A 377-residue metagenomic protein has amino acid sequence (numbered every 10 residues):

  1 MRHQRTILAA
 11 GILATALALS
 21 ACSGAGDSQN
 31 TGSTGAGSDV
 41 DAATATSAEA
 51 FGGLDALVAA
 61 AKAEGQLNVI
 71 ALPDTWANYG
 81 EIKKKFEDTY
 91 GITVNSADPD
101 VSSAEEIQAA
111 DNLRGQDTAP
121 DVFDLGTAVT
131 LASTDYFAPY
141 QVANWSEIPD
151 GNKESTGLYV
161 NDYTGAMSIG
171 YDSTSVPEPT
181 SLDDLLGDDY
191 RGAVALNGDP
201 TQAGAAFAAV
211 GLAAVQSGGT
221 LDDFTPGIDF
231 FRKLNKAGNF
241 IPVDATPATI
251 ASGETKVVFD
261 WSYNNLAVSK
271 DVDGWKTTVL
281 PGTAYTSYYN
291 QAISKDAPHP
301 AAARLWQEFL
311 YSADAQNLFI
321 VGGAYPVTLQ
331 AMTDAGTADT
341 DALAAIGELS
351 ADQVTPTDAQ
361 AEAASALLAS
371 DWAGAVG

Functional and structural regions predicted by a protein language model:
A16-A21: C-terminal motif of bacterial Sec signal peptides marking the signal peptidase cleavage site
S23-G26: Bacterial signal peptide processing site
S38, A42-A43, A351-G377: Conserved C-terminal helix/tail region of periplasmic/extracytoplasmic solute-binding proteins
G52-K62, L72-T93: Short, polar/charged alpha-helical segment
N68-K83, N95-D111, D117-E254: Extracytoplasmic ligand-binding site segments that recognize negatively charged/polar headgroups
A128-A132, A251, K256-G274: A ligand-binding cleft/hinge motif common to bilobed small-molecule-binding domains
D150, T164-M167, I228-K233, N239 (+2 more regions): Periplasmic-binding protein-like
Y285, Y289, I293-Q353: Mature extracytoplasmic/periplasmic domains
